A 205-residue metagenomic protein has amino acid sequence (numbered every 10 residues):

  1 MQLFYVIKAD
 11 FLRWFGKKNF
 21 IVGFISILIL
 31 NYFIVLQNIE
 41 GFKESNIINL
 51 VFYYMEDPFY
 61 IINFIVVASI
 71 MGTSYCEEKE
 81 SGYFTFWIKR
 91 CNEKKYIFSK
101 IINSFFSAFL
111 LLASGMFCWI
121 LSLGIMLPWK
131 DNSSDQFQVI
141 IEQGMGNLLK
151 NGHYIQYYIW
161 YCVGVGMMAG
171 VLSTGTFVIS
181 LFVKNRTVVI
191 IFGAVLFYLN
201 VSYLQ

Functional and structural regions predicted by a protein language model:
M1-F24: Aromatic- and glycine-rich beta-strand/loop motifs that create alpha-glucan
K18-F20, N92-K94, F98, N185-I190: Membrane-helix interface segments
V22-S26, F98-S99, S107, L111 (+1 more regions): Hydrophobic core positions of alpha-helical segments in small-molecule transporters and transporter systems
G23-L30, R186-N200: Central hydrophobic cores of alpha-helical transmembrane segments in multi-pass integral membrane proteins
L28-S74, I102-L181, S202: Secretory targeting signals
S74-S107: Helix-loop-helix units of permease transmembrane domains in multi-pass membrane transporters, especially ABC
